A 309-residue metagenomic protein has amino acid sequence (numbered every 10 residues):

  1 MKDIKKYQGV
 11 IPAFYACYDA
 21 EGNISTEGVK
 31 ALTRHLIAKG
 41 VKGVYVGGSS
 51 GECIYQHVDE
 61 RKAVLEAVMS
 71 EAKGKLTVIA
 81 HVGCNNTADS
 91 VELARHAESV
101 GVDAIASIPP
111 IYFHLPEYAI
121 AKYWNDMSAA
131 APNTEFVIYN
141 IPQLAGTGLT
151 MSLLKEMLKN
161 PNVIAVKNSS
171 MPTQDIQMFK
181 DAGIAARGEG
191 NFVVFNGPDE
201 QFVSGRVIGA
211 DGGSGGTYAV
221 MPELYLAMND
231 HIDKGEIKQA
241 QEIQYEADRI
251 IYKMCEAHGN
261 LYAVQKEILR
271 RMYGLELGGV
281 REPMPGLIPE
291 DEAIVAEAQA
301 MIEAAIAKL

Functional and structural regions predicted by a protein language model:
K2-G148: Active-site beta->alpha loop and helix N-cap motifs at the rims of alpha/beta catalytic domains
K2-K6, A186-F192, L269: Catalytic cores of TIM-barrel enzymes
G9-Y15, K39, A210, T217 (+1 more regions): C-terminal alpha-helical cap/extension of soluble enzyme domains
V29, R61, L65, S90 (+6 more regions): A general structural signal for well-ordered alpha-helical segments in protein cores
K39, A63, A67-A72, H96 (+8 more regions): Alpha-helical structural signal in soluble globular domains
Q56-D59, E117-I120, T150, M178-F179 (+2 more regions): Short secondary-structure transition/capping segments
K75-L76, T134-E135, P161-I164, E276: Secondary-structure boundary/capping positions in well-ordered alpha/beta enzyme cores
A129-A130, P142-D248, H258: Catalytic alpha/beta core domains of metabolic enzymes, predominantly
